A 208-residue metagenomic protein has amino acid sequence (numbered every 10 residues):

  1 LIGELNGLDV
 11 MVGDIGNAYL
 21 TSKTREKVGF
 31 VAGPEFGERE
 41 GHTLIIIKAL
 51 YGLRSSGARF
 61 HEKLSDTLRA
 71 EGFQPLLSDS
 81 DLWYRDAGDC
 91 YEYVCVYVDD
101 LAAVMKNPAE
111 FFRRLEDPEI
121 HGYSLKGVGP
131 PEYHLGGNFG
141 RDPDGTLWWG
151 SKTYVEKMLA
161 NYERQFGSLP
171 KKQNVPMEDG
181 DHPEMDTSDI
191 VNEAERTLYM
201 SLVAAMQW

Functional and structural regions predicted by a protein language model:
L1-W208: Long, low-complexity, charge-biased intrinsically disordered regions
